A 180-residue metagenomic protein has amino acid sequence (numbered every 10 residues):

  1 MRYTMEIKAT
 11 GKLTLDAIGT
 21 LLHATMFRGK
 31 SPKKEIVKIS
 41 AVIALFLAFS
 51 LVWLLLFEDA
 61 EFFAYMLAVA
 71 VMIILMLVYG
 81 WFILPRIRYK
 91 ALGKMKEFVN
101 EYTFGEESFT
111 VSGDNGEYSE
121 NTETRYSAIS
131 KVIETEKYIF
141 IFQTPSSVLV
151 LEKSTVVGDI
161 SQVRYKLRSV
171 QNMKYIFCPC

Functional and structural regions predicted by a protein language model:
M1-A44: N-terminal membrane-targeting/pre-transmembrane regions
R2-K8, L13-L15, G19, M95 (+1 more regions): Short, intrinsically disordered, charge-rich cytosolic tails of integral membrane proteins
D16, E117-Y118, S146-L151: Short, surface-exposed beta-strand/loop "edge" segments at domain boundaries and coil↔beta transitions
K30-K94: Alpha-helical transmembrane spans
Y79-E123: Conserved beta-hairpin
T103-F104, E134, Q143: Generic beta-strand structural signal
F109-T110, N121-K137: Phosphoinositide-dependent membrane-docking surfaces
Y138-C180: A membrane-cytosol interface segment of integral membrane proteins
